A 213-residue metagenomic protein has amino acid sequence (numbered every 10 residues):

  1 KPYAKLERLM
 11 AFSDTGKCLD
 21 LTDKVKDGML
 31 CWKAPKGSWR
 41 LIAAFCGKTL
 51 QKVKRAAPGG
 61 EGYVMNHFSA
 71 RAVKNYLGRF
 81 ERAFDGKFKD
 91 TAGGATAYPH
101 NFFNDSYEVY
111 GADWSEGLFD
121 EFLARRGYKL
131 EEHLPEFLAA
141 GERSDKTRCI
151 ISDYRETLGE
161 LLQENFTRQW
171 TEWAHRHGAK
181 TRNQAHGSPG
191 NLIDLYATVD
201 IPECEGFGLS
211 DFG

Functional and structural regions predicted by a protein language model:
K1-S152, E160: Mature extracytoplasmic enzyme cores
A11, A174-R176, V199: Small-side-chain structural scaffolding
L77, E81, F119, G159 (+4 more regions): Short, well-ordered alpha-helical packing segments
K87-T96, T171-K180, L195, L209-D211: Secondary-structure transition/capping motifs at alpha-helix termini and the adjoining loop/turn into the next element
Y98, F103-S106, Y154-N191: Aromatic-lined carbohydrate-recognition surfaces of secreted/lumenal glycan-active proteins
Y107-E116, K180-F212: Substrate-binding cleft/loops of secretory-pathway carbohydrate-active enzymes
H133-I151, T157, R182-N191, V199-E203: Core alpha/beta catalytic barrel or barrel-like domain that forms the active/cofactor pocket in diverse metabolic
